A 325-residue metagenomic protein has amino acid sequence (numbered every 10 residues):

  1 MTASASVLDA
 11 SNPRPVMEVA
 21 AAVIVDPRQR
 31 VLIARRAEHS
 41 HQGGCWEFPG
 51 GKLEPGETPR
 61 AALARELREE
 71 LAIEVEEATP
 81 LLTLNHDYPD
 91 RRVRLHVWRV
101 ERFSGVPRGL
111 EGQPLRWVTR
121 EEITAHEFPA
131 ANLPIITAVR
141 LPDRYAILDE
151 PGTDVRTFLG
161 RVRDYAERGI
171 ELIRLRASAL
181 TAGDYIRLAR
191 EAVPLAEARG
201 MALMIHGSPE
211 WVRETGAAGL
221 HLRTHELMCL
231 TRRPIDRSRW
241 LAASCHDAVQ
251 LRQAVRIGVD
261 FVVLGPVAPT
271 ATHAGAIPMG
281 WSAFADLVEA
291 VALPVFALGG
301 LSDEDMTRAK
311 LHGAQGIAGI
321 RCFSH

Functional and structural regions predicted by a protein language model:
T2-A3, V7-V31: Conserved N-terminal beta-strand and adjoining loop/helix that marks the start of the Nudix/MutT-like hydrolase domain
R30-E70, L81-L82: Conserved Nudix-box catalytic region and its N-terminal flanking loop in Nudix hydrolases and closely related
L84-P107: Active-site-adjacent beta-strand/loop module that shapes the phosphate/pyrophosphate-binding cleft
V97-R99, P107-V139: NUDIX/MutT-family hydrolases
P142-L159, W240-C245: Active-site mouth loops of central-metabolism enzymes
Y185-G207, T224-L227, T231-D247, I277-S302: Alpha-helix-loop-beta-strand connector modules within alpha/beta enzyme cores
L203-A218, H246-D260, V288-A297, L301-F323: Catalytic cores of alpha/beta
R223-P234, F261-G275, G300-H325: Glycine-rich phosphate-binding active-site loops on the catalytic face of alpha/beta enzymes
